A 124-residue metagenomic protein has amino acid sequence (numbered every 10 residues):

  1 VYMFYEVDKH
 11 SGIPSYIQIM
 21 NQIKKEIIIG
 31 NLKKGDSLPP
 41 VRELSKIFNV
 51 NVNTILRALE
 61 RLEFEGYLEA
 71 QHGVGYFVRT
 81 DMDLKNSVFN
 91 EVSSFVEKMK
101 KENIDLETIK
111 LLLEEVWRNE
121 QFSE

Functional and structural regions predicted by a protein language model:
V1-S37, N86-E124: Extreme N-terminal segment that seeds HTH/winged-HTH DNA-binding domains in transcriptional regulators
S37-F48: A short alpha-helical element within helix-turn-helix/winged-helix DNA-binding domains across DNA-binding proteins
L38-P40, Y67-F77, D81: Short, Lys/Arg-rich nucleic-acid/phosphate-binding segment
I47, F64-E65, E102, N119: Residue cluster at the C-terminal edge of the helix-turn-helix DNA-binding motif
